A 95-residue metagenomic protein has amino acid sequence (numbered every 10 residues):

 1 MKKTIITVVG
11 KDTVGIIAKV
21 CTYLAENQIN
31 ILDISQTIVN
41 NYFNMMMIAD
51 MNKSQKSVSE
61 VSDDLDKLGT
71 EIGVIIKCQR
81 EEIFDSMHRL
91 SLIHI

Functional and structural regions predicted by a protein language model:
K2-G10: Short glycine-/aliphatic-rich beta-strand segments at the starts of folded cytosolic domains
T13-I31: Short amphipathic alpha-helix segments
V20, L24, V58-G69: Short amphipathic alpha-helices in soluble, non-transmembrane regions that often serve as interface/regulatory elements
I31-D33, K67-E82: Conserved short beta-strand edge segments in small beta-sheet-based binding/regulatory domains
S35-N52: Short, charge-patterned binding micro-sites
I38-F43, K77-R89: Short proline/glycine- and acidic-rich turn/helix-capping motifs at secondary-structure junctions
I93-I95: Conserved small/polar residues in nucleotide/adenosyl-binding loops
